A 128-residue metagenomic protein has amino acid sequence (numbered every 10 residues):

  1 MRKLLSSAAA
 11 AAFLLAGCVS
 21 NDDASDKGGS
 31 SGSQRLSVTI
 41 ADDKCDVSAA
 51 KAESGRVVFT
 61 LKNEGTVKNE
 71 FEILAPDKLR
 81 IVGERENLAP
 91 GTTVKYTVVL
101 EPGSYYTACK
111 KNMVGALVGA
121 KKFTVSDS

Functional and structural regions predicted by a protein language model:
R2-A8: Sec-dependent signal peptide recognition, specifically the positively charged N-region followed immediately by
L14-G17: C-terminal motif of bacterial Sec signal peptides marking the signal peptidase cleavage site
V19-D22: Bacterial signal peptide processing site
G29-E53: N-terminal edge beta-strand
S48-V67, V94-A108: Beta-strand cores of secreted/periplasmic/IMS beta-sandwich domains, seen most often in copper-related folds
E70-L74: Beta-strand signatures of extracellular beta-sandwich domains
K78-R85: Surface-exposed loop/edge segments in extracytoplasmic proteins
A89-S128: Extracellular/periplasmic metallocenter environments
